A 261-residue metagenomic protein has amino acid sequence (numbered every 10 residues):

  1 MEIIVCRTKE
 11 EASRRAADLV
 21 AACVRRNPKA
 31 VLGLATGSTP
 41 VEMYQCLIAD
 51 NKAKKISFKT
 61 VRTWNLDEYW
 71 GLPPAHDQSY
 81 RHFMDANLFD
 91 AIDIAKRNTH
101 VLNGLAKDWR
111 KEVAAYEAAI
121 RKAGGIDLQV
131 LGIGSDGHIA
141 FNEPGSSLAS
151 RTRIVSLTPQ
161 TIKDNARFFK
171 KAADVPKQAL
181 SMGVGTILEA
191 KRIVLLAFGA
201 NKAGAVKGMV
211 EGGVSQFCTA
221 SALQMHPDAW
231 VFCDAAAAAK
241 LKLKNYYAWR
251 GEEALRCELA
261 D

Functional and structural regions predicted by a protein language model:
M1-L32, A49: N-terminal glycine-/serine-/threonine-rich phosphate-binding loop
L34-T39, L131-S135, F198: Glycine-rich beta-strand-to-loop/alpha-helix junction loops that act as flexible
C46-S57, Y80-H82, P144-I154, G212-V214: A glycine- and small-aliphatic-rich helix-loop capping segment at beta-alpha/alpha-beta transitions that lines
I56-L128, N245, R250-A260: Ligand-binding beta-strand-loop-alpha-helix segment within the catalytic cores of soluble metabolic enzymes
K111-A114, A140-G145, S150-T152, A205-M209 (+1 more regions): A short secondary-structure junction signal
G124-S150: Glycine-rich phosphate-binding loop
A140-V184: Class I SAM-dependent methyltransferase SAM-binding "motif I" and its flanking Rossmann-like core
G185, K191-D261: ATP/nucleoside-binding phosphotransfer catalytic cores, i.e., glycine-rich phosphate-binding loops
